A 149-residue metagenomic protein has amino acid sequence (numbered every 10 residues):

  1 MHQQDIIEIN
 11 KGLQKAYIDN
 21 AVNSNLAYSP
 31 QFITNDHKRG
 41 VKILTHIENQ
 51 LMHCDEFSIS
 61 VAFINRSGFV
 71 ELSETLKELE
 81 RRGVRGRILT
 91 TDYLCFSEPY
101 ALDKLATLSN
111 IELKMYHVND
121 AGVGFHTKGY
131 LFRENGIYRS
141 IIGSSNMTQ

Functional and structural regions predicted by a protein language model:
M1-Q149: PLD/PLD-like phosphodiesterase catalytic module centered on the HKD motif
